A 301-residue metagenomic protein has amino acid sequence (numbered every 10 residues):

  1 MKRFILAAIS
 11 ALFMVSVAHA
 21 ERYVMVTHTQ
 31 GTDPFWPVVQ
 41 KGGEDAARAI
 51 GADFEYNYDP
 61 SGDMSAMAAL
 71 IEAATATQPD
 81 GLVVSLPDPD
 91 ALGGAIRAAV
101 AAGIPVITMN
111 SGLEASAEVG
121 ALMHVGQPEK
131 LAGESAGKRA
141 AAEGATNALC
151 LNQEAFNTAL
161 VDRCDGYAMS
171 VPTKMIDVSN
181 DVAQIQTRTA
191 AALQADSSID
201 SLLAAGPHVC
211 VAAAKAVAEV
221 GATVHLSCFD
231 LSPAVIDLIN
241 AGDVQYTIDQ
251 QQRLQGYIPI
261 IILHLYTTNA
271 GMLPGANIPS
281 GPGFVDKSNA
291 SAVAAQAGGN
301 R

Functional and structural regions predicted by a protein language model:
M14-A20: Sec/Tat signal peptide C-region and signal peptidase I cleavage site
R22-A46, I50, E55-I71, S85-P89 (+2 more regions): Extracytoplasmic "Venus flytrap"
P34-I50, A132-A136, A155-T173, R188 (+2 more regions): Short, solvent-exposed amphipathic alpha-helices that sit in or adjacent to ligand/effector-binding or catalytic
R48-S61, N147-C150, Y167-A183: Short beta-strand elements in bilobed, periplasmic/extracellular small-molecule ligand-binding domains
M67, M123-A148, A183-Q186, L231-V235 (+1 more regions): Hydrophobic alpha-helical segments within soluble ligand-binding/sensing domains
E72, D80-V100, V178-L238: Hydrophobic alpha-helical
P89-L131, D230-Q245, A294-Q296: Flexible loop/hinge segments that line or gate small-molecule binding clefts
S170-V171, L254-R301: Hinge/cleft segment of the Venus flytrap/periplasmic-binding protein
